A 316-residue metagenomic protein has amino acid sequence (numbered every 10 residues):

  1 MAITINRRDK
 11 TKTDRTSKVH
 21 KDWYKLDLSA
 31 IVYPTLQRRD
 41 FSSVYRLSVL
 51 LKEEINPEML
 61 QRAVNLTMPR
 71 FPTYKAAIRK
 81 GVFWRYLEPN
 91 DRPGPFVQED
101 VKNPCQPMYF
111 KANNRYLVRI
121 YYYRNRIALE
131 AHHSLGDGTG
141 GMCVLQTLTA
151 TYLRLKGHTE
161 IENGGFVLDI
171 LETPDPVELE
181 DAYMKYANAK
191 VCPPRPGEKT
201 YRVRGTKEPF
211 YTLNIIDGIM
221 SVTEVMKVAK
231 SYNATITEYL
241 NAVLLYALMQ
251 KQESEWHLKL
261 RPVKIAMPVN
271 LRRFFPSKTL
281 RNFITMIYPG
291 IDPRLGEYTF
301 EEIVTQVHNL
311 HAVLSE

Functional and structural regions predicted by a protein language model:
M1-F83, R92-R119, D217-M220, Q250-E316: Acyl-thioester-dependent acyl-group transfer interface
A2-L28, L135-C143, T147-K227: Non-catalytic, low-complexity flexible loops and terminal extensions
K52-P69, E130-Q146, I215-S254: Acyl activation and transfer enzymes in specialized metabolism, enriched for ANL adenylate-forming modules
V82, R124-N125: Residue-level signal for tight coil/turn positions that link beta-strands
E99-Y123, E130, Q146, A150 (+1 more regions): Hydrophobic, well-ordered secondary-structure segments that either form specific early membrane-associated helices used
Q146-T149, L244-A247, I265, Y288-P289: Amphipathic alpha-helical scaffolding segments
L148, Y152-K156, L248, H311 (+1 more regions): Short, well-ordered alpha-helical segments in soluble proteins
